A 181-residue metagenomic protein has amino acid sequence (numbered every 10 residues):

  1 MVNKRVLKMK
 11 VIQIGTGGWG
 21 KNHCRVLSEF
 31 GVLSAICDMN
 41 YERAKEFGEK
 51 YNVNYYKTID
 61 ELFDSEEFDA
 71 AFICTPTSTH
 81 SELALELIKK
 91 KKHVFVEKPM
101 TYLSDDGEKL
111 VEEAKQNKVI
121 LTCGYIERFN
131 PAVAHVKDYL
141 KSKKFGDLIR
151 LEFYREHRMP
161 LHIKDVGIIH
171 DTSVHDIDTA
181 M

Functional and structural regions predicted by a protein language model:
N3-Y51, A180: N-terminal Rossmann-like dinucleotide-binding module
G15, E97-P99, Y125: Short beta->alpha connector loops at strand-helix junctions that form conserved, small/polar/Pro-enriched
L33, F68-A71, L148: Local beta-strand N-terminus motif with an aromatic residue
V53-E113: Beta-loop-alpha module in the N-terminal Rossmann-like domain of NAD(P)-dependent dehydrogenases, especially those
T101-I163: A contiguous active-site-proximal alpha/beta segment in oxidoreductase catalytic domains
M159-M181: Rossmann-like dinucleotide-binding domain that binds NAD(P)(H)
